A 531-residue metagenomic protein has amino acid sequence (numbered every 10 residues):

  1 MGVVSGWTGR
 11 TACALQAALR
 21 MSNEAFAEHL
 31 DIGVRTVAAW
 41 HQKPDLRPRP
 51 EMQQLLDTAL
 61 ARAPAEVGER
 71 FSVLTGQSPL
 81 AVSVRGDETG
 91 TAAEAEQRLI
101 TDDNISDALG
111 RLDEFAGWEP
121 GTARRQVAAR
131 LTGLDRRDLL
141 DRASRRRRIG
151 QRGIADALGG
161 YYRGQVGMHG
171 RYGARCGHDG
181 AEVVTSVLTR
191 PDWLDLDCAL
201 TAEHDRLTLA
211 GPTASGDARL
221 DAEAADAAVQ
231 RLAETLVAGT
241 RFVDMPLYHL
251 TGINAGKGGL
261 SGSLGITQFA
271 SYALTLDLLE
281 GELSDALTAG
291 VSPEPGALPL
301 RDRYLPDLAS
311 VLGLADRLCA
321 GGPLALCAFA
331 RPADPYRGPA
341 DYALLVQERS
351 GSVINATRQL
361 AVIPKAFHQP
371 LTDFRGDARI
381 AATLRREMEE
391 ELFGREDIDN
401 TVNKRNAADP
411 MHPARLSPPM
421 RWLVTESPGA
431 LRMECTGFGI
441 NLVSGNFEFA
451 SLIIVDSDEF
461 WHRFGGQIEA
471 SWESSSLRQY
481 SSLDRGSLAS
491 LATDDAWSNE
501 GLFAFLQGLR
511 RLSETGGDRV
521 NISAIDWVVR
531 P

Functional and structural regions predicted by a protein language model:
M1-L19, Q54-T58, G76-L80, V84-D87: A short, Lys/Arg-rich alpha-helix, primarily the initiator
E24-A27: Short alpha-helical "recognition helix" segments of helix-turn-helix
D31-P48: Recognition helix of helix-turn-helix/homeodomain-like DNA-binding domains that insert into the DNA major groove
P50-E69: DNA major-groove recognition helix of helix-turn-helix/homeodomain DNA-binding modules
A65-I100: Helix-turn-helix/homeodomain-like alpha-helical modules used for DNA recognition and transcription-factor dimerization
E88-Q359, L488-P531: Alpha-helical and coiled-coil interaction segments, frequently adjacent to or embedded within charge-biased
Y336-N406: Conserved Nudix-box catalytic region and its N-terminal flanking loop in Nudix hydrolases and closely related
N446-S451, H462-G516: NUDIX/MutT-family hydrolases
